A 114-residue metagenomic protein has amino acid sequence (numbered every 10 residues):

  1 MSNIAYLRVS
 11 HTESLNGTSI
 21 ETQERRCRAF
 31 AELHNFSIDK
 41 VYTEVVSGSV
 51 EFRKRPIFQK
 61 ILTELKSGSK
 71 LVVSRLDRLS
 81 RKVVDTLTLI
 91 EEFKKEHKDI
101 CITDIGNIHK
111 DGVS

Functional and structural regions predicted by a protein language model:
M1-S114: Short, structured surface patches at the beginning of a domain
